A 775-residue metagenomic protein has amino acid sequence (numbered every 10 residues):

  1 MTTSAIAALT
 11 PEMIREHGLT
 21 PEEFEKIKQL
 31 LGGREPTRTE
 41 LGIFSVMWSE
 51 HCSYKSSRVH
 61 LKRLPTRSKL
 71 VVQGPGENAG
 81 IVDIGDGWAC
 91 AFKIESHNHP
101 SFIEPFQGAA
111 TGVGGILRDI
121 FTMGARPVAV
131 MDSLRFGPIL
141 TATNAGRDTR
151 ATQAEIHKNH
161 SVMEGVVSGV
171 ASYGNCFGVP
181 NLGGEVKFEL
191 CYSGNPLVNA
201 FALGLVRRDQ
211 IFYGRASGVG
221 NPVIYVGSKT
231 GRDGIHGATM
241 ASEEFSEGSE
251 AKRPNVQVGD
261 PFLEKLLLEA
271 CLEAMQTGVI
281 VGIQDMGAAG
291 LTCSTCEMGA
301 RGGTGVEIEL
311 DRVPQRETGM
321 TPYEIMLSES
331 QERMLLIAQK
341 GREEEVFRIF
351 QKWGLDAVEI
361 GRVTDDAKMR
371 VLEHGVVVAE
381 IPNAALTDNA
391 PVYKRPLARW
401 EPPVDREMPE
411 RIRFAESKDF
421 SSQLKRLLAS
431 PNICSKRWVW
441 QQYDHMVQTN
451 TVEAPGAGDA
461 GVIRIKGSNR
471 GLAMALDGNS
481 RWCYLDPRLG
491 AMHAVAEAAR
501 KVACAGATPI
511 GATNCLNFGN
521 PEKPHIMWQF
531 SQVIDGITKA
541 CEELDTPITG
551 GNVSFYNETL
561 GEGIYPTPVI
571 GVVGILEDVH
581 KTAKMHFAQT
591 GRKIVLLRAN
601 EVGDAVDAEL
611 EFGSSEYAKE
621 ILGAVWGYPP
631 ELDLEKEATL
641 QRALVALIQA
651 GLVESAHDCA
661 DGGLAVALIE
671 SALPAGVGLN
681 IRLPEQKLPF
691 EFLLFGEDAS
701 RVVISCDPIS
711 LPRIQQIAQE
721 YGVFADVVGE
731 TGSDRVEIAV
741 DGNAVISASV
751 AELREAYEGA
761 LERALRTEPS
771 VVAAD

Functional and structural regions predicted by a protein language model:
T2, A7, E77-A142, E155-L355 (+14 more regions): Mobile "lid/hinge" segments at catalytic clefts and subdomain interfaces of large enzymes
T3-W88: N-terminal amphipathic, basic-rich helices that act as targeting or association modules
A5-H17, E23, G33, R38-L41 (+11 more regions): Glycine-/charge-enriched secondary-structure boundary and capping motifs
S45-S49, K62, Q351, N517 (+2 more regions): Short amphipathic alpha-helical surface patches that mediate protein-protein
C52, R58-T111, G115-L117, F121 (+5 more regions): Non-catalytic terminal/interface segments that mediate subunit docking, oligomerization, and allosteric communication
T149-A151: Short, low-complexity intrinsically disordered segments enriched in A/P/G/S/L with frequent Arg, especially at protein
